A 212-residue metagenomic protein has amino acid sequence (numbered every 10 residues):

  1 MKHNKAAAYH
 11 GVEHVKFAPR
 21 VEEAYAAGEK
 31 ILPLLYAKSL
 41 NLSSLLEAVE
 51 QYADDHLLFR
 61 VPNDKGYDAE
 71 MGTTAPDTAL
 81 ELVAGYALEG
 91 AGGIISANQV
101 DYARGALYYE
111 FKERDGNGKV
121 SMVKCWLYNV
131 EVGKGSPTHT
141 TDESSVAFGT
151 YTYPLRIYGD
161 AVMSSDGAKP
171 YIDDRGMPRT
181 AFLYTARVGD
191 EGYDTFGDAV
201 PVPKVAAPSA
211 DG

Functional and structural regions predicted by a protein language model:
M1-L42, P208-G212: Polar/acidic, low-complexity leader/linker segments enriched in S/T/G and N/D
S43-D54: N-terminal "mature-chain" segments and other terminal, solvent-exposed stretches
H56-E81, V146-D160: Oligomerization/assembly interface segments of phage tail-like spikes and tubes
R60-P62, I95-D101, H139-G149: Exposed beta-sheet edge/beta-hairpin loop segments within beta-rich domains
K65-A103: Ordered, amphipathic secondary-structure segments that act as subunit-interaction surfaces in large macromolecular
T73-D77, F111-D115, E131-K134, I157-A161: Beta-strand elements of well-folded, non-transmembrane domains
N98-T140: Short helix-loop boundary/capping segments
V132-G212: Mixed-charge, glycine-accented linear interaction segment located at domain edges/termini
